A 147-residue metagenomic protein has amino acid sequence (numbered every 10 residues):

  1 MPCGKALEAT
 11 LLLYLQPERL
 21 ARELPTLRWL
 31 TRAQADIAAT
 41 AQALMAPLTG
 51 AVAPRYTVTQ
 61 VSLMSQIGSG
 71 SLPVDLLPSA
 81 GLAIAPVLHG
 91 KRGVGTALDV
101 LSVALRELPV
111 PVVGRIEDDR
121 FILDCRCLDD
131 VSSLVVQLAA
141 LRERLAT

Functional and structural regions predicted by a protein language model:
M1, T31, S71, G81 (+1 more regions): Solvent-exposed, flexible loop/coil residues
M1-T49: Active-site C-terminal subdomain of aminotransferase-like
L11-E18, M45-L48, V52, L105 (+2 more regions): Structural signal for hydrophobic packing residues in well-ordered secondary-structure cores of soluble enzyme domains
P17, R92, S133: Short acidic, gly/pro-rich beta-turn/loop elements at beta-sheet edges and active-site/ligand-binding grooves
Q34, A38-C127: Conserved C-terminal alpha-helix-loop-beta "cap" of PLP-dependent enzymes that closes/shapes the active-site mouth
I116-T147: Generic C-terminus detector
